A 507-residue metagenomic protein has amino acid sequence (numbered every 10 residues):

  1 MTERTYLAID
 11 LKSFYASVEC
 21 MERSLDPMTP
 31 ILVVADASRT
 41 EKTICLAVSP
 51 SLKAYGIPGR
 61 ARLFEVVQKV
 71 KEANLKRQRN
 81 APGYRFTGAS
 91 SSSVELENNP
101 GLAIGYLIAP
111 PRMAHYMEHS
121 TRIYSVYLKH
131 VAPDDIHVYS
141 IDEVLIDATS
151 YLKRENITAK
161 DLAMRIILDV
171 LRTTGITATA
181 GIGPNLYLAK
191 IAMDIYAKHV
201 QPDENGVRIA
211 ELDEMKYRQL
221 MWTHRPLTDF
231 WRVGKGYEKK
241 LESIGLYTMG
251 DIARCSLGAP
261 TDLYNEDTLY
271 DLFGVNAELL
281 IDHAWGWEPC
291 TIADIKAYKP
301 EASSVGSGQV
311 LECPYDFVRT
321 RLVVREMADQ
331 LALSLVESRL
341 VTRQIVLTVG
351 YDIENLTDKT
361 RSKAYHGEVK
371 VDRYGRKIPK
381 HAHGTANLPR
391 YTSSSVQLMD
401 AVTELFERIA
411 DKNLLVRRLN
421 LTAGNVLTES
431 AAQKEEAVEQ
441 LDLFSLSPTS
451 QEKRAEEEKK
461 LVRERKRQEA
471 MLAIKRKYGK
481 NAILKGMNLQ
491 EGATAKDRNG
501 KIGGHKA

Functional and structural regions predicted by a protein language model:
M1-W285, P289-I292, L443, T449-A507: Gly/Gly-Pro- and Ser/Thr-rich, intrinsically disordered tail segments characteristic of DNA damage-repair and tolerance
A8, D229, K235-V416, E436: DNA-contacting surface of Y-family translesion DNA polymerases
K12-F14, S38-T40, D352-L356, V426-E429: Short, charged/polar surface micro-motifs in flexible loops or helix N-caps
T29, A178, R343-I345, L419 (+1 more regions): Change "...and in nucleic-acid phosphodiester-cleaving endonucleases..." to "...and in nucleic-acid processing enzymes
L145, N387, N420: Short aromatic/hydrophobic contact patches that present stacked aromatics for nucleic-acid/ligand binding
P184-Y187, D282-H283, V341-I353, L415-L427 (+1 more regions): A glycine-rich phosphate-binding loop feature that marks nucleotide/adenosyl-phosphate handling sites
E404, R408-R465, A470-A473: C-terminal hydrophobic structural anchor segments that stabilize assembly/packing rather than catalytic chemistry
